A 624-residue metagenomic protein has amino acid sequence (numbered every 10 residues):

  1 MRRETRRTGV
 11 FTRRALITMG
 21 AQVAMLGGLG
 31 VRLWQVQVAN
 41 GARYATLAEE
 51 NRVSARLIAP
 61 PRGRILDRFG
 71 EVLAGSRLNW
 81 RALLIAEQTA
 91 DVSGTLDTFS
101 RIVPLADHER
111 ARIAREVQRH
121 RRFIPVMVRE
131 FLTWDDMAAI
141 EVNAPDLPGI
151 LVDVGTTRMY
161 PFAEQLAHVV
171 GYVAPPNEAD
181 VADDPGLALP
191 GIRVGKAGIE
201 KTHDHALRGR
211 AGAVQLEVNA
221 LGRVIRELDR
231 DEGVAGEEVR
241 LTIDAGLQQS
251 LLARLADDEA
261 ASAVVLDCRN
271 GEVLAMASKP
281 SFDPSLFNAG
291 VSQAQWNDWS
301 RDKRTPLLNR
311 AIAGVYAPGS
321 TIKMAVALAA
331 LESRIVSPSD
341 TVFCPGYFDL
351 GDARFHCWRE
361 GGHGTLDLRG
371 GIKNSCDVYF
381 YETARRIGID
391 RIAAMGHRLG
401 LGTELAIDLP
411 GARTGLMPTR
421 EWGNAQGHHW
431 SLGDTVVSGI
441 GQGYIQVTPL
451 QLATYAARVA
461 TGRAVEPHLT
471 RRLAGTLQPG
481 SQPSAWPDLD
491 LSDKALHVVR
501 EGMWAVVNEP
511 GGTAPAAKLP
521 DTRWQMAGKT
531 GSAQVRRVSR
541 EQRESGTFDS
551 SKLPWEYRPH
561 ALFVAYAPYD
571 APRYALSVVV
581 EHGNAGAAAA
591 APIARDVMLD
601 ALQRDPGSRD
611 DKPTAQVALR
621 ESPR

Functional and structural regions predicted by a protein language model:
M1-V10, V23-A24: Secretory targeting signals
R2-T5, V218-R230, C268-T321, A325-V580 (+2 more regions): Beta-lactam-recognizing serine transpeptidase/beta-lactamase-like catalytic domain environment
R13-I17: N-terminal export leaders
T18-G30: Hydrophobic membrane-insertion alpha-helices, especially the h-region of bacterial N-terminal signal peptides
L33-A55: Aromatic-capped interface at the extracytoplasmic side of an N-terminal signal-anchor transmembrane helix
P60, S76-R81, A275-S281: Short beta->alpha transition motifs characteristic of CBS
L84, Q88, G94-P104, R112-G236 (+7 more regions): Small/polar-residue-rich segments within soluble enzyme cores
R223-A261: Conserved, well-ordered alpha-helix/loop/beta-strand core segments that scaffold catalytic motifs
